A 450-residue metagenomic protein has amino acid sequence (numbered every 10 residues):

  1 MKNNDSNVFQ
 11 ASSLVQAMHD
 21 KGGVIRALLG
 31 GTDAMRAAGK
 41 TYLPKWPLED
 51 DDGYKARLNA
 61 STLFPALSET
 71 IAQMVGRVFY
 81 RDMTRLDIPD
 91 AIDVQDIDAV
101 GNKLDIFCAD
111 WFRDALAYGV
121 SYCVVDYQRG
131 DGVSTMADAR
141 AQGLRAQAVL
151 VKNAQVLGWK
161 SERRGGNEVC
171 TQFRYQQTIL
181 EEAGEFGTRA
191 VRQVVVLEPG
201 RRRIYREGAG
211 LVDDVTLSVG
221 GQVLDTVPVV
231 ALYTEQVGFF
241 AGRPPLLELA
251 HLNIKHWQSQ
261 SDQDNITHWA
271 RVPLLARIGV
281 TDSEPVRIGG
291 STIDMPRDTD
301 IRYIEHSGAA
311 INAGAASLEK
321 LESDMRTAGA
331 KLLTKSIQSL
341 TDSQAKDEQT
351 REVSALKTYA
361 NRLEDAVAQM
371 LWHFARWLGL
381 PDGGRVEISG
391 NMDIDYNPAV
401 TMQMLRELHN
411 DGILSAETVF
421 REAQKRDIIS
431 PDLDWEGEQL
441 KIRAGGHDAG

Functional and structural regions predicted by a protein language model:
M1, N7-A11, D20-K21, D93 (+6 more regions): Alpha-helical structural motif
M1-A146, D448-G450: Extended, helix-rich architectural segments
C108, H306-A313, S317, E348-Y359: Non-transmembrane, amphipathic alpha-helical segments
W111-A115, L252, G314-S317, L321 (+1 more regions): Amphipathic alpha-helix face/heptad-repeat signature
L116-E235: Extended, regular secondary-structure scaffolds
V212-S343: Extended, charged amphipathic alpha-helical segments
T281, T292, K320-G450: C-terminal helix-loop subdomains that flank or include functional centers
